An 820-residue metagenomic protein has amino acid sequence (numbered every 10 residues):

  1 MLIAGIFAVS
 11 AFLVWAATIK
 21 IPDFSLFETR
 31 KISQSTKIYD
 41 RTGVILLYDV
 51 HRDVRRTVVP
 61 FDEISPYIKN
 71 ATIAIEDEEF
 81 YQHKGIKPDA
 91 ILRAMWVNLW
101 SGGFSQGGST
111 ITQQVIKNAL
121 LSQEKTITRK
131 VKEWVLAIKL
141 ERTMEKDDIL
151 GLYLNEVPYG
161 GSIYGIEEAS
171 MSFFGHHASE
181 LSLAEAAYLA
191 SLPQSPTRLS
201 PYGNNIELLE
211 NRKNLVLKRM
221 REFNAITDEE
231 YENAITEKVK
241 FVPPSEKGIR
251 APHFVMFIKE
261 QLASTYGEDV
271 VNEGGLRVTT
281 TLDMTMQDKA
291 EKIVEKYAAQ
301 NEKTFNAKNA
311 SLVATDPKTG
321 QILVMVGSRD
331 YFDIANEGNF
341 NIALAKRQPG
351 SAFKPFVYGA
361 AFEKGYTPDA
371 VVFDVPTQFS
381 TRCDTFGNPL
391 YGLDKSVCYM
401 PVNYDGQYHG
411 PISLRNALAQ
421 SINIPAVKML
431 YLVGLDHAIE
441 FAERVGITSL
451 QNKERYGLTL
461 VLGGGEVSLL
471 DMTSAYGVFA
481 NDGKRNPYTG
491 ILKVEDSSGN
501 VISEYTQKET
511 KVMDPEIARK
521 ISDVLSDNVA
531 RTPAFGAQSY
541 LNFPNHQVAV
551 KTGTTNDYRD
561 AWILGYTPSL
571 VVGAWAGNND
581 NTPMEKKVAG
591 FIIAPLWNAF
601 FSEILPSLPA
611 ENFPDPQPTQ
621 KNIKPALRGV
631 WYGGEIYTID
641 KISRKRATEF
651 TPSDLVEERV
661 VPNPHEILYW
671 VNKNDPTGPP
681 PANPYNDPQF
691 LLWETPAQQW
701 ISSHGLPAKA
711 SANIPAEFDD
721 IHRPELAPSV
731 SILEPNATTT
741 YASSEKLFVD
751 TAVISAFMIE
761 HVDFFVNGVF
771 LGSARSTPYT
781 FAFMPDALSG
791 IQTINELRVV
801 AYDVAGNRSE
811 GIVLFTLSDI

Functional and structural regions predicted by a protein language model:
M1-Y39, L99: N-terminal type II signal-anchor transmembrane helix that functions as the membrane-insertion/stop-transfer segment
A11, G103-K292, E440-K453, L458-G463 (+1 more regions): Non-catalytic, structured segments within soluble enzyme domains
L26, Y39, A370, P376 (+3 more regions): Soluble, non-transmembrane domains of envelope/secretory-pathway proteins that act on or interact with carbohydrate
S35-L46, I64, L181, N306-A335 (+3 more regions): A short, well-structured edge-of-sheet supersecondary motif
A71-I73, M220, A290, G320 (+9 more regions): Active-site SXXK
Y81-I91, Y164-E167, T227-E232, N336 (+3 more regions): Short, well-structured active-site flanking segments
V97-K125, S179, P244-R250, Y366-A438 (+2 more regions): Conserved catalytic neighborhood of penicillin-recognizing serine enzymes
T280-K303, L312-D316, M325-S328, F332-A345 (+3 more regions): A penicillin-recognizing enzyme superfamily signal
